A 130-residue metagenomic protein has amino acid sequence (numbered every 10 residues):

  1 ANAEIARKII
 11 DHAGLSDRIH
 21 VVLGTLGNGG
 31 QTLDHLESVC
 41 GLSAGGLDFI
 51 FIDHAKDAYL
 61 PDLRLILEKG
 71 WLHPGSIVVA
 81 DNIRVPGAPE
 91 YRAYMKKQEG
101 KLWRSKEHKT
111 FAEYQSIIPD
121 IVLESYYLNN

Functional and structural regions predicted by a protein language model:
N2-G46, D57: S-adenosyl-L-methionine
R18-H20, G46-D48, P74-I77, W103: Residue-level recognition of the N-termini of beta-strands and the immediately preceding loop/turn
I50-D53: Hydrophobic beta-strand segment of the Class I
K56-N130: C-terminal substrate-binding/active-site "lid" region of AdoMet-derived donor-dependent transferases
